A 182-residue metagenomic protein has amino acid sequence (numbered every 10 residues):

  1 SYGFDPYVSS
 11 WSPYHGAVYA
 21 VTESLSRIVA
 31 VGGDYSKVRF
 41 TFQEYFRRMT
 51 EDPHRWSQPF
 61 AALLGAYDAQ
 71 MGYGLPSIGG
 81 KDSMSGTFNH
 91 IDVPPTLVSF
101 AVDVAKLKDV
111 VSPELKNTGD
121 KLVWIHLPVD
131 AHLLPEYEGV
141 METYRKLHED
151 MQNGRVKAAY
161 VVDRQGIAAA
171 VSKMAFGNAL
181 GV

Functional and structural regions predicted by a protein language model:
S1, V8-A17, L25, L115-N178: Long hydrophobic segments that form regular secondary structure
S1-G3, R39-F46, G79-D82, F88 (+4 more regions): Active-site proximal loops enriched in glycine and acidic residues that flank catalytic Cys/His/Asp and coordinate
Y7-V8, L107: Short beta-strands and strand-coil junctions in structured, solvent-facing domains, enriched
W11-G86: A glycine-rich phosphate/pyrophosphate-binding beta-strand-loop-alpha-helix module
V18-A20, W56-S57, I78-G80, A101-A105 (+2 more regions): A short linear-motif detector with a strong N-terminal bias
V29-D34, Q43-R48, Y73, V93-G139 (+2 more regions): Mobile "lid/hinge" segments at catalytic clefts and subdomain interfaces of large enzymes
R55, P59-A69, Y73, I78 (+2 more regions): Glycine-/charge-enriched secondary-structure boundary and capping motifs
